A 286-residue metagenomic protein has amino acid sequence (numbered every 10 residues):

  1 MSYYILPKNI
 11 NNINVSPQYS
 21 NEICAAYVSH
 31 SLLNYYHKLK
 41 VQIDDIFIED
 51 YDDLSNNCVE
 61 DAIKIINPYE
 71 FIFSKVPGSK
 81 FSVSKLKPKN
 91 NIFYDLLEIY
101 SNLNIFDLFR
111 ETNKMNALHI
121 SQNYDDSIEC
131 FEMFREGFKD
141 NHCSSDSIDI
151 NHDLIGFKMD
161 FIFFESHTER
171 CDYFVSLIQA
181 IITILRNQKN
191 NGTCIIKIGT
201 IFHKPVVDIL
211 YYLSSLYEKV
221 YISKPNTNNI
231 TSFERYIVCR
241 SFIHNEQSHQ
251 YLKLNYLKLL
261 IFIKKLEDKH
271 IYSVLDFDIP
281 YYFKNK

Functional and structural regions predicted by a protein language model:
M1-L154, K253-K286: Intrinsically disordered, low-complexity glycine/charged-rich regulatory or linker segments that flank or connect
S84-P88, H119, D172, S176 (+2 more regions): Short amphipathic alpha-helical molecular recognition features
A117, D160-I162, C194: Receiver (REC) domain switch-region micro-motif
Q122-D125, T168-E169, T200-I201, T227-N228 (+1 more regions): Conserved beta-strand elements of beta-rich interaction domains across eukaryotes, especially beta-propellers
N151-C171: A short acidic, Gly/Pro-enriched loop at the edge of an enzyme's catalytic core that lines a small-molecule cofactor
R170-I222: Conserved Class I SAM-dependent methyltransferase catalytic core
P205-K258: Class I S-adenosyl-L-methionine
